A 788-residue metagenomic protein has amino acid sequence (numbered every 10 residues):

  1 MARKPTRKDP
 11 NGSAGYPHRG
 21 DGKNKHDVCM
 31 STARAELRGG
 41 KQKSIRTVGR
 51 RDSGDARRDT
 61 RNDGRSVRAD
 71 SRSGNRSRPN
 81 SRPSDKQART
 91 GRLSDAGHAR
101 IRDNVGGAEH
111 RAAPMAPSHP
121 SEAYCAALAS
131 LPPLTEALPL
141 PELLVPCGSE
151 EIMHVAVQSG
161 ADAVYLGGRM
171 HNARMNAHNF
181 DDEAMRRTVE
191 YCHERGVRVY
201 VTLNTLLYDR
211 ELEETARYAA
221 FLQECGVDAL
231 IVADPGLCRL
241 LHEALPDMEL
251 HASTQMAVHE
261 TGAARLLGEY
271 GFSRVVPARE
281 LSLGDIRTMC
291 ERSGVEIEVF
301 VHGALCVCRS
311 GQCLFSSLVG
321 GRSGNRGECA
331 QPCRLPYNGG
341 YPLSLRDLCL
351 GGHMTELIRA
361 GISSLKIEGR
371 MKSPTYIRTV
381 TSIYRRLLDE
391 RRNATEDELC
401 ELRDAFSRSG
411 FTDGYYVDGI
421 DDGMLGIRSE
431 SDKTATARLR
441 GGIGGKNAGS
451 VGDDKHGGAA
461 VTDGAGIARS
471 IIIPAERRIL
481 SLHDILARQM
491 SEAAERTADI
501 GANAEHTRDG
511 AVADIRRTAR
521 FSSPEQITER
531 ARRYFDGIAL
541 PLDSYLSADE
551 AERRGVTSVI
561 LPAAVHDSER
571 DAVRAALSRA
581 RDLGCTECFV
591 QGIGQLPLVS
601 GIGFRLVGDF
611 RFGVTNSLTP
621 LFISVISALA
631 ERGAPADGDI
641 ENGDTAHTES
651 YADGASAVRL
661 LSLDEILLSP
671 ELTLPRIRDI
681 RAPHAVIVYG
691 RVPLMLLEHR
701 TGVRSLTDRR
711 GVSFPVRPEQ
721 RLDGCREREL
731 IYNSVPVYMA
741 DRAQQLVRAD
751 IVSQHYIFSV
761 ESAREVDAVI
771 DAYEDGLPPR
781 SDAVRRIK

Functional and structural regions predicted by a protein language model:
A2-P5, S121-V258, V276-K366, M371-A630 (+2 more regions): Active-site pocket-lining/capping segments in soluble small-molecule metabolic enzymes
K4-E136, I443-A465, R496-T507, I626-L660: Intrinsically disordered, low-complexity terminal tails and inter-domain linkers enriched for S/T/G/P/D/E
F272: Residues lining hydrophobic/aromatic ligand-binding pockets adjacent to catalytic sites
